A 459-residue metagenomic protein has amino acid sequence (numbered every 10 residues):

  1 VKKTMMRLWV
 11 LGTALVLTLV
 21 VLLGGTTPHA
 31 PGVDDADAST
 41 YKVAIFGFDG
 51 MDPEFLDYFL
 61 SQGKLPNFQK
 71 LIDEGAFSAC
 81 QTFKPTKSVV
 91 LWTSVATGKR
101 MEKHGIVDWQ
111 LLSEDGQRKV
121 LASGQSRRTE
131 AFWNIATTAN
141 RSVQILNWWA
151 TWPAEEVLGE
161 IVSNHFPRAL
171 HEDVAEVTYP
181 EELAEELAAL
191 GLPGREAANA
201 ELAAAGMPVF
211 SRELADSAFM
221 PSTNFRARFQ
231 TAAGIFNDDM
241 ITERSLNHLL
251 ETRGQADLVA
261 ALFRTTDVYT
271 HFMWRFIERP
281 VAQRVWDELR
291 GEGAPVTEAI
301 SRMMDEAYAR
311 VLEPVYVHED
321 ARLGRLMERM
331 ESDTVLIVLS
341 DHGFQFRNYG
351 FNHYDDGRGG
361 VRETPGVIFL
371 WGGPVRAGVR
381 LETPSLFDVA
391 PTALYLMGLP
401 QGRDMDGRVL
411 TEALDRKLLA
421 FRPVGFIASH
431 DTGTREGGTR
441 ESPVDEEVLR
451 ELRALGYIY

Functional and structural regions predicted by a protein language model:
H29-V33, V338-G373: Histidine-centered active-site microenvironments of extracellular/periplasmic hydrolases and transferases
E54-K103, S142-L146: Short, structured active-site-proximal loop/turn typified by the sulfatase FGly-forming signature C/S-X-P-X-R
F55, R118-S123, F229-A233, A309-E313 (+3 more regions): Active-site rim elements
N67, P314-Y354, A393: Metal-dependent active-site segment of extracytoplasmic phospho-/sulfohydrolases and closely related
Q69-K70, F132-A139, G324, G372-V375 (+2 more regions): Non-catalytic, well-ordered alpha-helical segments in soluble enzyme domains
A79, S123-R128, E313-V317, G360-T364 (+4 more regions): A short beta-strand-to-alpha-helix junction
R100-M303: His/Asp/Glu-rich, glycine-adjacent segments that coordinate divalent cations and/or stabilize oxyanion chemistry on
L410-Y459: Long, internal low-complexity/basic segments
